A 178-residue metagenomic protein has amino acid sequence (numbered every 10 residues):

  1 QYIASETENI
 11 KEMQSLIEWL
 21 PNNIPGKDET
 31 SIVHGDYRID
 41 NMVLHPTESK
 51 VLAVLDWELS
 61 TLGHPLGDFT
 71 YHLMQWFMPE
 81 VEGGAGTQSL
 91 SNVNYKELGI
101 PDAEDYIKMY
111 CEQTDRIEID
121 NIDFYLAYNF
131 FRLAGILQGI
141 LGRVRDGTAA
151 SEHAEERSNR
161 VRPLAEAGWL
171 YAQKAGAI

Functional and structural regions predicted by a protein language model:
Q1-G35, H45-T47, C111-E118: An alpha-helical support segment within catalytic cores of ATP-dependent transferases
L20, Y37-D40, F69, A134: Generic structural signal for small/hydrophobic residues in well-ordered secondary structure, especially within
S31, K50-A53, P65: Protein kinase-like catalytic core scaffold
N41-V54: Conserved protein kinase catalytic/activation segment
V54-S60: Activation of the activation-loop gatekeeper triad in protein kinase-fold domains
G67-T114, Y128-G147: Active-site activation/catalytic loop segments of kinase-like enzymes and analogous catalytic loops in related
I117-N129: All-alpha amphipathic helical-bundle segments outside canonical DNA-binding/catalytic cores that form hydrophobic
G135-I178: Regulatory N- and C-terminal appendages and interdomain linkers associated with kinase/kinase-like NTP transferase
